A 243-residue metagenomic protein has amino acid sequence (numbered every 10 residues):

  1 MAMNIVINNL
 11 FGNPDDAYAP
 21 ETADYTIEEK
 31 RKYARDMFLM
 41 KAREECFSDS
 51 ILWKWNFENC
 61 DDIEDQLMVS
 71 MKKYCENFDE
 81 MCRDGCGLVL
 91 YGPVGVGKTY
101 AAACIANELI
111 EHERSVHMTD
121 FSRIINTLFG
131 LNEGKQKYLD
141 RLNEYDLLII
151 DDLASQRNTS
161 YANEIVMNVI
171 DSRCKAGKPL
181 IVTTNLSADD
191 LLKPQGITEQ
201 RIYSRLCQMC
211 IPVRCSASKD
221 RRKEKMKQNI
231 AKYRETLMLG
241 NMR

Functional and structural regions predicted by a protein language model:
M1-V69, A217, R222-R243: A short, basic N-terminal segment
D61, L88-G92, I124, S155-R157: Surface-exposed cleft-lining segments at the edges of enzyme active sites
L67-K72, A106-Y145, R157-E164: Short glycine-rich substrate-engagement loop in P-loop NTPases that contacts/grips substrate
S70-M81: Pre-Walker A adenine-sensing motif
E80-A102: Walker A/P-loop nucleotide-binding motif
R114-S115, E144-L147, A176-V182: Loop/turn-to-beta-strand initiation segments
I125-L128, L153-R243: Replace "adjacent to P-loop NTPase cores in ATP/GTP-dependent enzymes" with "adjacent to NTP-binding cores
